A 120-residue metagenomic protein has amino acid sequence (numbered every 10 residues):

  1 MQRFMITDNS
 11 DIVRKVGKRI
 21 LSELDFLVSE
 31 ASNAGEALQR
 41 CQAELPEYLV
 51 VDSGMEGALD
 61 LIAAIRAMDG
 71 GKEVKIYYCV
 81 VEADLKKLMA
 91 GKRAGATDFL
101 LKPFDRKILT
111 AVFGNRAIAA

Functional and structural regions predicted by a protein language model:
D11-S29: Two-component/phosphorelay signaling modules centered on CheY-like receiver
E30-Y48, E56: Acidic, metal-coordinating helix/loop segments flanking the phosphotransfer/catalytic sites of two-component signaling
L59-K72: Short amphipathic alpha-helix used as the core "switch/output" element in two-component signaling
D60, E82-D98, A111: Alpha4 helix (beta4-alpha4-beta5 surface) of REC/receiver domains from two-component response regulators
F104-F113: C-terminal output helix
G114-A120: The C-terminal output helix
